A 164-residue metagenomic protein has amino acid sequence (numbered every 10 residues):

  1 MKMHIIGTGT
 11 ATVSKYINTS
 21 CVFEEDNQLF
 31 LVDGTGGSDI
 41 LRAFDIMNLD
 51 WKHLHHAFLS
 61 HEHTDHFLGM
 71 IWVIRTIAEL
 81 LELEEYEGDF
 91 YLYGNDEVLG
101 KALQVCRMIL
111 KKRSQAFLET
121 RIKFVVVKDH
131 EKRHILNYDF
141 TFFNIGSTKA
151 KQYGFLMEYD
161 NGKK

Functional and structural regions predicted by a protein language model:
M1-M47, K151-K164: Conserved beta-strand hairpin/beta-sheet module of binuclear metal-dependent hydrolase folds, prominently
H4, F58, Y93, V125 (+1 more regions): Hydrophobic/aromatic beta-strand patches that form the interior of the parallel beta-sheet core in alpha/beta enzyme
V13-K15, G88, D96, V126-K164: Active-site-proximal loop/helix segment associated with metal-binding centers of metalloenzymes
S20-V22, M47-D50, V73-T76, I109-K111 (+1 more regions): Glycine-rich, phosphate-binding/catalytic loops in enzymes
S38-F90: Active-site metal-binding motif and surrounding structural segment of the metallo-beta-lactamase
L81-K123: Acidic/polar short surface loop at catalytic or gating sites that assists cofactor/ion binding and chemistry
